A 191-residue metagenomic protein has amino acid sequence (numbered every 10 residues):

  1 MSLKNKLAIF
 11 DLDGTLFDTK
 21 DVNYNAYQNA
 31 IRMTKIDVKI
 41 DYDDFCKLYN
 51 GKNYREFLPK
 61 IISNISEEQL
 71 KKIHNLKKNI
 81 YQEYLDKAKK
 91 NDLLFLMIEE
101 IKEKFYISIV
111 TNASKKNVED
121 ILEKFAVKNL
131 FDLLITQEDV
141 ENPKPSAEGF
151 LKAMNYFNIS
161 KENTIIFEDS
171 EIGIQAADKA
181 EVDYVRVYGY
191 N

Functional and structural regions predicted by a protein language model:
M1-D44, K179-A180: Active-site neighborhood of HAD-like aspartate-dependent phosphohydrolases
M1-K6, K115, D120-N191: Asp-based, Mg2+/Mn2+-dependent phosphohydrolase catalytic module
L16, K47, I107, N142 (+1 more regions): Conserved SAM-binding loop
V22, Y49, N53, L76 (+4 more regions): Short beta->alpha linker loops
Y24, Q28, G51-P59, K115: An amphipathic alpha-helix signature
M33-N64: Alpha-helical substrate-recognition element adjacent to the catalytic core
P59-L96, F105: Metal-dependent phosphoesterase signature
L94-E123: Substrate-recognition element of Asp-dependent hydrolases with the DxDx(T/V) motif
